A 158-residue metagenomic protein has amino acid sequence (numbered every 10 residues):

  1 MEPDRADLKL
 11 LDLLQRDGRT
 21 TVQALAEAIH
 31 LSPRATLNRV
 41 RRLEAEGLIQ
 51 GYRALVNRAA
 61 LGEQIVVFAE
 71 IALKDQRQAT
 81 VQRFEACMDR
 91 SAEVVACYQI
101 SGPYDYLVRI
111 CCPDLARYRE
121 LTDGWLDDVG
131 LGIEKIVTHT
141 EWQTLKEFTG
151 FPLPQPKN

Functional and structural regions predicted by a protein language model:
M1-N158: A compositional/biophysical signature of low hydrophobicity enriched in polar/charged and small residues
